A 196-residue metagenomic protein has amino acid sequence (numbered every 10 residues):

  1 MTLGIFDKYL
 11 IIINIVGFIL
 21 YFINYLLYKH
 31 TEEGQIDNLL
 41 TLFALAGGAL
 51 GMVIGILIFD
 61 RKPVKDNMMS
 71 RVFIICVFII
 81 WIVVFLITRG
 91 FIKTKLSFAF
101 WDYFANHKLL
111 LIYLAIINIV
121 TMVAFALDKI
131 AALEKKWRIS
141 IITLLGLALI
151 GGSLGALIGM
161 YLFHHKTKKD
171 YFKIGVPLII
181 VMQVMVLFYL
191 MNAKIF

Functional and structural regions predicted by a protein language model:
M1-I12, M68-N118: Polybasic, low-complexity association/targeting segments
I13-L20, L114-F125, I179: Alpha-helical transmembrane segments of multi-pass membrane proteins
V16, L20, G51, I80-W81 (+2 more regions): Alpha-helical transmembrane segments of multipass membrane proteins
I19-T41, V123-L147, L162: Membrane-embedded helical hairpins/re-entrant loop segments and their flanking transmembrane helices within multi-pass
L39-I58, T143-L162: Hydrophobic, aromatic-rich membrane-embedded alpha-helical segments
V64-R71, F163-V181: Interfacial loop-to-transmembrane junctions
F73-F85, G175-A193: Final/C-terminal transmembrane alpha-helix of multipass membrane proteins
F91-K95, L187-F196: Juxtamembrane boundary at the C-terminal end of a transmembrane helix
